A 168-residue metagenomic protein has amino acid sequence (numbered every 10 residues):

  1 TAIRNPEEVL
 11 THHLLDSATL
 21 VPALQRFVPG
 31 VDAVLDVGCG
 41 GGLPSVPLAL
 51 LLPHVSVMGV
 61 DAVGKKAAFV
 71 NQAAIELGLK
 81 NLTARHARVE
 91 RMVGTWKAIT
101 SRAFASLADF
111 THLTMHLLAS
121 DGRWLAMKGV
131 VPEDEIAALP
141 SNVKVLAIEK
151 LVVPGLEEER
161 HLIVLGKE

Functional and structural regions predicted by a protein language model:
T1-L35, K65-K80: Class I SAM-dependent transferase core
G41-H54: Conserved SAM-binding loop of SAM-dependent methyltransferases across substrates and taxa, primarily the Class I
S56-D61: Conserved SAM-binding motif I beta-strand of class I
G78-V89: Conserved SAM-binding strand-loop segment of SAM-dependent methyltransferases
E90-A98: A short acidic, Gly/Pro-enriched loop at the edge of an enzyme's catalytic core that lines a small-molecule cofactor
A98-H116, A126: A short SAM/SAH-binding and catalytic strip from SAM-dependent methyltransferases
L118-S120: Helix-to-beta-strand junctions that scaffold the AdoMet/dcAdoMet cofactor pocket in Class I SAM-dependent enzymes
V130-E168: Active-site capping/gating segments
